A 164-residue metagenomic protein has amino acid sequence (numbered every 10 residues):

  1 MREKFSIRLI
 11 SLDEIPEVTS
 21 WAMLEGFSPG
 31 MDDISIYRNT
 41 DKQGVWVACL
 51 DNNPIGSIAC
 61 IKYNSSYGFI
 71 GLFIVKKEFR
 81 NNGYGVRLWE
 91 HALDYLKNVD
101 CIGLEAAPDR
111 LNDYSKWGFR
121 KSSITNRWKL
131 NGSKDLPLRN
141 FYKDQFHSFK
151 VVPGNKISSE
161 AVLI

Functional and structural regions predicted by a protein language model:
M1-D33, T125, K134-I164: Short amphipathic alpha-helix that is part of the acyltransferase structural core
I36-K42: Short loop/turn motifs at secondary-structure junctions and domain boundaries
V47, N53-I61, G68-I74: Conserved beta-strand in the GNAT
K62-I70, R80, S122: A conserved beta-turn-beta hairpin within the catalytic core of GNAT-like acetyltransferases that forms part
I70, Y95-P108: Conserved GNAT acetyl-CoA-binding A-motif
V75, N81-D94: Conserved acetyl-CoA-binding loop-helix of GNAT-fold acetyltransferases
V99-E105, R120-K134: Conserved catalytic-core motifs of GNAT/GCN5-like acyltransferases
Y114-F119: Conserved active-site tyrosine of GNAT-family acetyltransferases
